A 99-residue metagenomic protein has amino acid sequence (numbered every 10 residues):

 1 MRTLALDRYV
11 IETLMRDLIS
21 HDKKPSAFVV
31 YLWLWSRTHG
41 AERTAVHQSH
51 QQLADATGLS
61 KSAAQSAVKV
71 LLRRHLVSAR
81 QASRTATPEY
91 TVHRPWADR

Functional and structural regions predicted by a protein language model:
M1-A56, T85: Short recognition helix of helix-turn-helix/winged-helix DNA-binding domains
S60-R99: Winged-helix/helix-turn-helix nucleic-acid-interaction surface
